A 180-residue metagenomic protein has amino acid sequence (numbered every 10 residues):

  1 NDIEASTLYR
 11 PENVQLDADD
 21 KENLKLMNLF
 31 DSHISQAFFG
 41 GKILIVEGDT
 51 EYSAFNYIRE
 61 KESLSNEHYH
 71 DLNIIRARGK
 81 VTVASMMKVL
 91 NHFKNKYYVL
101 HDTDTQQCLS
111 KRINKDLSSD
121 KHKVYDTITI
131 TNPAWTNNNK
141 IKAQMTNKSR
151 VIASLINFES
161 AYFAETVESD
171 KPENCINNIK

Functional and structural regions predicted by a protein language model:
N1-K180: Acidic, divalent-metal-binding catalytic cores of TOPRIM and closely related two-metal-ion phosphodiester/pyrophosphate
